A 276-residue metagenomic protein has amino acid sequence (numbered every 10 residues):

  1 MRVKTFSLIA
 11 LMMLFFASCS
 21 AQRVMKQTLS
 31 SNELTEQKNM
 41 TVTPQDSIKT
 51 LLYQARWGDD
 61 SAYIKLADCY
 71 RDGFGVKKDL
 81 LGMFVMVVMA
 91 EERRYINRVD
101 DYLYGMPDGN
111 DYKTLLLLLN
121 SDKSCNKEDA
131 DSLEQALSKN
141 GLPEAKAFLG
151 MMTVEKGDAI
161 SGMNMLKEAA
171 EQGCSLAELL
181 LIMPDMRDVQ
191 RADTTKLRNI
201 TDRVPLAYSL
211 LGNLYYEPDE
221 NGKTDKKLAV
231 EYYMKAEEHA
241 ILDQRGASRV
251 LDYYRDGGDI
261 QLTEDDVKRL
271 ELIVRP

Functional and structural regions predicted by a protein language model:
M1-K26: Bacterial Sec-dependent N-terminal signal peptides
S20-K65, L81: N-terminal leader/linker segments that initiate helical-solenoid repeat arrays
S30-L34, Q45-I48, L52, I64 (+6 more regions): Alpha-helical tetratricopeptide repeat
R56-W57, F74-K78, D122-E128, K139 (+7 more regions): Short coil/turn and helix-start
K65-D72, Y104-N120, F148-E155, L180-R187 (+2 more regions): Hydrophobic face of amphipathic alpha-helices that form TPR/SEL1-like repeat modules and related alpha-solenoid
R245-P276: Terminal, low-structured helical/coil segments at or just beyond the last alpha-helical repeat
